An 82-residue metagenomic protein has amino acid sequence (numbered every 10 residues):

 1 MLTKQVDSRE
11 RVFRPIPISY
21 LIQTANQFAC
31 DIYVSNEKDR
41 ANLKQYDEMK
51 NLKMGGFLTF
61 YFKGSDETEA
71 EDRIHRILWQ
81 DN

Functional and structural regions predicted by a protein language model:
M1-E10: Short amphipathic
E10, K38, T59: Generic anion/oxyanion-binding catalytic loop in active/binding sites
E10-R11, G64: Short loop or secondary-structure boundary microenvironments that flank and position key functional residues
F13-D31, D39-M54, A70: Amphipathic alpha-helical interaction surfaces in cytosolic regulatory modules
V34: Short aromatic-centered micro-motifs
E37-D39, S65: Short, ordered loop/turn segments at secondary-structure junctions
N51-N82: C-terminal structural segments of small proteins and small subunits
